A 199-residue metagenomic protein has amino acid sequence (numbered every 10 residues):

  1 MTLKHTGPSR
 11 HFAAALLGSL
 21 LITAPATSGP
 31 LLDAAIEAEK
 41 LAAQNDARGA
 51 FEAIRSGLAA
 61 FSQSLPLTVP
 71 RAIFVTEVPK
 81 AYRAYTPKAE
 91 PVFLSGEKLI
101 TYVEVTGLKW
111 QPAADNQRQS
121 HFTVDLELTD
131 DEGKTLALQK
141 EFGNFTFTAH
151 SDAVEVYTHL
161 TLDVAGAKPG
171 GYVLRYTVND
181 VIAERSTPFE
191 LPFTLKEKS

Functional and structural regions predicted by a protein language model:
M1-K4, G18-S19, E37-A42: Charged, low-complexity surface segments at secondary-structure and domain boundaries
T2-A14: Bacterial N-terminal signal peptides that target proteins for export
A13-A24: Bacterial N-terminal signal peptides
G29-S199: Intrinsically disordered, low-complexity terminal regions enriched in Ser/Thr/Pro/Gly and charged residues
